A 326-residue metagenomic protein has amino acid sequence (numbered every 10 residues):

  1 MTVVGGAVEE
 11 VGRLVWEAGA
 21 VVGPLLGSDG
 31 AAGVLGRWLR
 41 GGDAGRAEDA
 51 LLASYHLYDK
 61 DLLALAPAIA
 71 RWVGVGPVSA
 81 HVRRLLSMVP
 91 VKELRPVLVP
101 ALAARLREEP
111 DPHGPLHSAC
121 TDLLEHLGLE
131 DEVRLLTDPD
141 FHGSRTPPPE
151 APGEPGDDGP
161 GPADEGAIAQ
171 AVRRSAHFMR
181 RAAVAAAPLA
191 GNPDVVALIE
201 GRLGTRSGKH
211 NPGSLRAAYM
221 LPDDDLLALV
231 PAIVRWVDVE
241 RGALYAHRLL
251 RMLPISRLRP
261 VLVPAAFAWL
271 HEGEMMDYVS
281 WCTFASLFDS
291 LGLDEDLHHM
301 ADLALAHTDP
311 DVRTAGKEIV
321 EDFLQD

Functional and structural regions predicted by a protein language model:
G6, E10-L26, R37-G41, G45-K60 (+11 more regions): Structural detector for internal amphipathic alpha-helices that build alpha-solenoid repeat scaffolds
S28-R37, K60-R71, L94-A104, E130-D138 (+5 more regions): Amphipathic alpha-helical scaffolding segments comprising HEAT/armadillo-like alpha-solenoid repeats
R40-G42, W72-G76, E108-D111, G204-K209 (+3 more regions): Short coil turns that connect the paired helices of HEAT/ARM alpha-solenoid repeats
R105-E108, H113-L123, P264-M300, A304: Helix-driven interaction modules
V133-R134, D138, H142-A167, E321-D326: Terminal, non-catalytic domain-edge segments
H299-I319: Preference for long, well-ordered alpha-helical segments
